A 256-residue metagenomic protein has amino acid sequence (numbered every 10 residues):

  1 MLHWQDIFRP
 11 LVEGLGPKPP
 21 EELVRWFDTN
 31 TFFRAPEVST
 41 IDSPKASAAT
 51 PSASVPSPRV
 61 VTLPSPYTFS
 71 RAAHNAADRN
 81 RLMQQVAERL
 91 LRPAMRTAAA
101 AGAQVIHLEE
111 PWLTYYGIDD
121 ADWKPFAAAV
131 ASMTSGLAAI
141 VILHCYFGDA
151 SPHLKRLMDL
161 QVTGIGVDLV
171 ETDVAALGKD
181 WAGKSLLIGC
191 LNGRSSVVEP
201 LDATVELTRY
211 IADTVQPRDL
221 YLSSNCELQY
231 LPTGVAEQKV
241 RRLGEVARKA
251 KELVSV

Functional and structural regions predicted by a protein language model:
M1-V256: Domain-level signal for soluble alpha/beta catalytic cores
